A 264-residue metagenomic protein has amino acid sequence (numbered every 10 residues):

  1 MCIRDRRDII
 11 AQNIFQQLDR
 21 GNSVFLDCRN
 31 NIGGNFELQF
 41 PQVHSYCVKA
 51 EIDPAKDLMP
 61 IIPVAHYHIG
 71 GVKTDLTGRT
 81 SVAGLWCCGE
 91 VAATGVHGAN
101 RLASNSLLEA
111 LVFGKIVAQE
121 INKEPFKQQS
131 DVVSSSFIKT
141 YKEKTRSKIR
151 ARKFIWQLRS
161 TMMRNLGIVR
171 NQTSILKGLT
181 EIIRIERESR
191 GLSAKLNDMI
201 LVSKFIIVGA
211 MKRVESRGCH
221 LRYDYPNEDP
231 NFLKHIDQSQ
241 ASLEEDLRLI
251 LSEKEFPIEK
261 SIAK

Functional and structural regions predicted by a protein language model:
R4-M59, E120-F126: An anion/pyrophosphate-binding glycine-rich loop and adjacent beta-alpha core in soluble alpha-beta enzymes
I9-D19, S23, Y67, K73-C87 (+1 more regions): Glycine- and aromatic-enriched mobile tails/lids
P41-W86: FAD/FMN-dependent oxidoreductases across multiple families
